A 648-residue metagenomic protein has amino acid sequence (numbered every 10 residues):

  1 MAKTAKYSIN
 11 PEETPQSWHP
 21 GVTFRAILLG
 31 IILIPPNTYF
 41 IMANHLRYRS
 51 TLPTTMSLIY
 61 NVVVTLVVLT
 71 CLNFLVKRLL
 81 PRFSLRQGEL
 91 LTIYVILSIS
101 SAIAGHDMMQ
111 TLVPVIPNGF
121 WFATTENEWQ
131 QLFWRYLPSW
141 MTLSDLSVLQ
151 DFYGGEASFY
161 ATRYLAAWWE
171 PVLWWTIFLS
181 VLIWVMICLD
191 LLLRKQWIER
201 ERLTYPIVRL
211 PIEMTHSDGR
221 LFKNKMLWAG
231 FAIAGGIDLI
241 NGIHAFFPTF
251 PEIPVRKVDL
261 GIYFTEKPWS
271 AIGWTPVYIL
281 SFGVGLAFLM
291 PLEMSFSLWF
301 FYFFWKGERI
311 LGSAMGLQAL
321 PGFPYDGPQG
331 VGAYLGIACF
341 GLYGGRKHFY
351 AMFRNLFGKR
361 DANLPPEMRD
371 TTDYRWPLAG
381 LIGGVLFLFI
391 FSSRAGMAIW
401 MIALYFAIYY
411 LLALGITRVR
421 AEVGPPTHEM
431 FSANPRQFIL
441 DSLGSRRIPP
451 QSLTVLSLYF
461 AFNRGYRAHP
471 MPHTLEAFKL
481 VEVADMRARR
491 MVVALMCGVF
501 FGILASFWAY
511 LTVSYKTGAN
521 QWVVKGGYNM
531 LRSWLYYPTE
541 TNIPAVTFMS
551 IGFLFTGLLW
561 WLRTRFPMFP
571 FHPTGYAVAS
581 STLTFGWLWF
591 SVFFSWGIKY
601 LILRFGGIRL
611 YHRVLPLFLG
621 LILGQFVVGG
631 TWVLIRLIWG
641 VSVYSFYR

Functional and structural regions predicted by a protein language model:
A2-P11, S17-F460, R464-M471, A505-V524 (+8 more regions): Transmembrane-helix bundle segments that line or gate the permeation/cavity pathway in multi-pass membrane proteins
T51-L52, R82-F83, F288-M290, F478-A494 (+3 more regions): Hydrophobic alpha-helical bundle architecture
P206-S217, P472-V483, A488-S506, G518-G552: Helix-loop-helix junctions within the multi-pass membrane cores of secondary transporters/permeases
A407-I408, L495-G502, L619-I622: A glycine-rich phosphate-binding loop feature that marks nucleotide/adenosyl-phosphate handling sites
